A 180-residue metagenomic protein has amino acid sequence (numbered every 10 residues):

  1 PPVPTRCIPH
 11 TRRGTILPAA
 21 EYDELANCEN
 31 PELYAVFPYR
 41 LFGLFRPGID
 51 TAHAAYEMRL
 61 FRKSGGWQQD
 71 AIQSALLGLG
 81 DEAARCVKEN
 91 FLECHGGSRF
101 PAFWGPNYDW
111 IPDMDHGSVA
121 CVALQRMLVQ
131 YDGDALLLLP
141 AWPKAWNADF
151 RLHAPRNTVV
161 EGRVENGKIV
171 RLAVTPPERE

Functional and structural regions predicted by a protein language model:
P1-H53, R59-Q73, L77-R85: Catalytic cores of carbohydrate-active enzymes
D81-E180: Non-catalytic C-terminal accessory modules of carbohydrate-active enzymes
